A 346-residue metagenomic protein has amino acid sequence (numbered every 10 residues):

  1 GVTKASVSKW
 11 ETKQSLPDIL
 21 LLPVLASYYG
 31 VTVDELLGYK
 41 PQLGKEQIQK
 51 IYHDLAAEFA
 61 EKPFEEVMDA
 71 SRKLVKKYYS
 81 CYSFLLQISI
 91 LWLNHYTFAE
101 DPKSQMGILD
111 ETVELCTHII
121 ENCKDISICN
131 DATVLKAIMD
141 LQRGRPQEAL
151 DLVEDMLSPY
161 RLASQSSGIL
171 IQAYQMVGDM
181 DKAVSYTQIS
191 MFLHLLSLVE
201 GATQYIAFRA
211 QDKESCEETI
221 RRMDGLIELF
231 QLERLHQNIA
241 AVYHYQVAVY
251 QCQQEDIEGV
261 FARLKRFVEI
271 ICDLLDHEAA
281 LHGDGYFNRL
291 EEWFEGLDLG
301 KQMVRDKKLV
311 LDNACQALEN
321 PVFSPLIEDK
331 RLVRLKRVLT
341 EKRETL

Functional and structural regions predicted by a protein language model:
G1-L16, G38-Q42: Recognition helix of helix-turn-helix/homeodomain-like DNA-binding domains that insert into the DNA major groove
L20-E35: DNA major-groove recognition helix of helix-turn-helix/homeodomain DNA-binding modules
P41-Q42, R72-Y79, T117-D125, V153-L162 (+4 more regions): Solenoid-like repeat scaffolds
K45-Y52, Y78-L85, Y96, K124-T133 (+3 more regions): Generic helix N-cap/helix-start motif at coil->alpha-helix transitions
E46-S80, Q87, N94-K103: Alpha-helical segment of the N-proximal tetratricopeptide repeat
A57-R72, P102-T117, I138-V153, Q172-V184 (+1 more regions): Helix-turn-helix repeat elements of alpha-solenoid scaffolds
E58, W92, A99, T133 (+6 more regions): Residue at a conserved register position within TPR or TPR-like alpha-solenoid repeats
L198-D329, V333-R334, V338-L346: Alpha-helical protein-protein interaction modules
